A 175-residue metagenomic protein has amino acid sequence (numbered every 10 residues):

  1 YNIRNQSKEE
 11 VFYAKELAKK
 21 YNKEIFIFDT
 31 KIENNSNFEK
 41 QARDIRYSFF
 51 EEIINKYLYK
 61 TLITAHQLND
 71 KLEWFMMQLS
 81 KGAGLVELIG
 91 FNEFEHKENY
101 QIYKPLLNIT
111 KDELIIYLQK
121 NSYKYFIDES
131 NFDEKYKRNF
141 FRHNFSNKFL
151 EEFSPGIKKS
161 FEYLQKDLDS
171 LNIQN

Functional and structural regions predicted by a protein language model:
Y1-N144: Core alpha/beta nucleotide-donor-binding catalytic domains of modification enzymes
Y136-N175: ATP/NTP-dependent adenylation/nucleotidyl-transfer catalytic domains that generate, transfer, or process NMP-activated
